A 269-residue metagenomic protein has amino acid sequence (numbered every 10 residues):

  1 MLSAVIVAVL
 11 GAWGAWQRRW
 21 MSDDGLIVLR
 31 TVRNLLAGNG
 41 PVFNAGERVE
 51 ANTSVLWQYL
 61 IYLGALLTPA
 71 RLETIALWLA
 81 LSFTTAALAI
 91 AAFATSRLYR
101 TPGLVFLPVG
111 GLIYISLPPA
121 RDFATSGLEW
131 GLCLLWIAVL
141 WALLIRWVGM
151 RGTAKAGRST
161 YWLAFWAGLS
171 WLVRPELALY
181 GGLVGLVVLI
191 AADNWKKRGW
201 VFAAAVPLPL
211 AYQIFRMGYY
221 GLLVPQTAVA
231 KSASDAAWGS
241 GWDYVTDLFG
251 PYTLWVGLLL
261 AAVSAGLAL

Functional and structural regions predicted by a protein language model:
M1-L269: Membrane-proximal envelope and lipid/glycan-remodeling enzymes
